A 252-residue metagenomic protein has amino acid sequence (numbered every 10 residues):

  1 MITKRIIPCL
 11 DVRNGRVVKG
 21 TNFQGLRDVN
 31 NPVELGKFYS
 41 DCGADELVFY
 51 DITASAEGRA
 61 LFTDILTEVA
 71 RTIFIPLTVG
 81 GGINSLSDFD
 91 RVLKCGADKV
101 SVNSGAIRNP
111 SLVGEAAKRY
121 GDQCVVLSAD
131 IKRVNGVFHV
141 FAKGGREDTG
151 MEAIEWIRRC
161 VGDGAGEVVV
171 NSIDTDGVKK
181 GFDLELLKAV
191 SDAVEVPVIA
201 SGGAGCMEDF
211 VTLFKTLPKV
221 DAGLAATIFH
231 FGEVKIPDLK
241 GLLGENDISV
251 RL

Functional and structural regions predicted by a protein language model:
R5-C9, E46, F74-T78, K99-S101 (+5 more regions): Structural preference for beta-strand elements that scaffold enzyme active sites
D11, Y39, L47, V79 (+6 more regions): Conserved, mostly hydrophobic/aromatic
V12-N14, V18-K19, A97-V170, D174-T175: Conserved anion-binding
E46-D64, S104, V169-K180: Glycine-rich, proline-tolerant flexible connector loops at the mouths of alpha/beta enzymes
T53, L61-D122: Glycine/small-residue-rich loop that forms an oxyanion/phosphate-binding "nest" at active or ligand-binding sites
A60-T67, P110, G150-I154, K180-K188: Charged helix-capping and loop-helix junction motifs
I73, L77-K99, E185-A222: Catalytic cores of alpha/beta
V113-Y120, V211-L252: C-terminal helical cap(s) of enzyme catalytic domains, especially alpha/beta-barrels
